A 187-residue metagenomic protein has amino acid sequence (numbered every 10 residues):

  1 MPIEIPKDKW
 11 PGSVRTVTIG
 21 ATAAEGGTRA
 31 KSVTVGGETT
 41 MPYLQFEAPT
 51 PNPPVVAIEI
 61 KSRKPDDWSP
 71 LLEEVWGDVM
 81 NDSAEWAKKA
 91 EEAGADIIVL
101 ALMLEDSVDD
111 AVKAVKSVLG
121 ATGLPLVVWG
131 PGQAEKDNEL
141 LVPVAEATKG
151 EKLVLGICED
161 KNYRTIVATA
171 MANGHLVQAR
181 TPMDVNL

Functional and structural regions predicted by a protein language model:
P2-K61: N-terminal basic/disordered segments at the start of proteins
E4, K9, V55-E85, S107-V108 (+3 more regions): Active-site mouth loops of central-metabolism enzymes
W86, D110-V118, L140, I166 (+1 more regions): A general structural detector for well-ordered alpha-helical segments in enzyme core domains, enriched
A90, V144: Conserved, mostly hydrophobic/aromatic
I98-S107, P125-K136, G150-Y163, H175-V185: Catalytic beta/alpha-barrel core
D109-K116, A145-V154: Short, electropositive alpha-helical surface patch
G120, M171: Anion (oxyanion) recognition and catalysis
